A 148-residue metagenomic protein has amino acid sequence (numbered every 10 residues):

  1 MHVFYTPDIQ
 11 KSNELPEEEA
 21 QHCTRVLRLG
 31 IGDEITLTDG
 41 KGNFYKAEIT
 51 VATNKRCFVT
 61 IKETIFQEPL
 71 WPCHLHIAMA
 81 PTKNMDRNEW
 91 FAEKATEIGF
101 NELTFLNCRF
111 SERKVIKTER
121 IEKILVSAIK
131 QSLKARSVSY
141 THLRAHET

Functional and structural regions predicted by a protein language model:
M1-F66, E119: N-terminal positively charged helical leader segments and presequences
E68-R144: RNA substrate-binding interface of SAM-dependent RNA methyltransferases
